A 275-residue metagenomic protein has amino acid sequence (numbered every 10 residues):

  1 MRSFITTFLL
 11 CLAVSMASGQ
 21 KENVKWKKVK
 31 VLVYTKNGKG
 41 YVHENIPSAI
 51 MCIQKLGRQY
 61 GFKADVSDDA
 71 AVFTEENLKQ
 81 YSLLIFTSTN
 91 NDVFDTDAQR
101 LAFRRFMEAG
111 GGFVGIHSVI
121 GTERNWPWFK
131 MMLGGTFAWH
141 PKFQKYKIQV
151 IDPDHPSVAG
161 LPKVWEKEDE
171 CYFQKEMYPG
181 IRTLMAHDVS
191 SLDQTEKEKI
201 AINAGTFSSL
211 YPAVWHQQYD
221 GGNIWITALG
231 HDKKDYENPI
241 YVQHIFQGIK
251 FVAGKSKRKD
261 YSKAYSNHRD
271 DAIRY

Functional and structural regions predicted by a protein language model:
M1-E22: Bacterial Sec-dependent N-terminal signal peptides
E22-V29, C52-F62, D193, K197-Y211 (+1 more regions): Extracellular ligand-binding/catalytic regions of CAZymes and related secreted enzymes and adhesion modules
V31-T35, L78-E123, G221: Short alpha-beta junction capping motif
N37-G40, A70-V72, T89-V93, F113 (+4 more regions): Solvent-exposed loop/turn segments at secondary-structure junctions within structured extracellular/periplasmic domains
G38-M51: Glycine- and acidic-residue-enriched helix-capping/strand-helix junction motifs
I50-Q54, R100-R104, W126: Extracytoplasmic/secreted envelope proteins and their assembly/folding machinery, especially bacterial periplasmic
Y60-F73: A short, well-structured beta->alpha microelement
G135, H140-D220: Catalytic beta-strand/loop cores that center a nucleophilic Ser/Cys/Thr and support acyl-enzyme chemistry
